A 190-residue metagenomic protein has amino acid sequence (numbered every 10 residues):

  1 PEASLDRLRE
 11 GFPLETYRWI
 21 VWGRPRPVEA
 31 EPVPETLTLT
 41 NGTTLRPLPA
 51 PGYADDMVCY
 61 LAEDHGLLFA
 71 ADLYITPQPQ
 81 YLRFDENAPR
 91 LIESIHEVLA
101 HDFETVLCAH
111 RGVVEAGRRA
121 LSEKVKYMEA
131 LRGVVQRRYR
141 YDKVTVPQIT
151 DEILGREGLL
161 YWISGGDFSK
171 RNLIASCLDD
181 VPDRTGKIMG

Functional and structural regions predicted by a protein language model:
P1-E2, P49-G52, L68-A71, T105-R111: Active-site neighborhood of phospho(di)ester-bond hydrolases with catalytic His/Asp-centered motifs
P1-T40: Active-site HxH/HxHxD metal-binding segment of metal-dependent hydrolases
L5-R7, A54-M57, I75-Q78, R111-A116: Active-site environment of divalent metal-dependent phosphoester hydrolases
F12, Q80-D85, R119-A120: Short, solvent-exposed loop/turn segments at secondary-structure boundaries
E35-A62: Core dinuclear metal-dependent hydrolase active-site scaffold
A50, Y60, D72, L91 (+2 more regions): Divalent metal-coordination and catalytic microenvironments
P89-K143: Divalent-metal (often Zn2+) His-rich catalytic cores of metallo-beta-lactamase-fold enzymes
R137-G190: C-terminal regulatory/interaction regions
